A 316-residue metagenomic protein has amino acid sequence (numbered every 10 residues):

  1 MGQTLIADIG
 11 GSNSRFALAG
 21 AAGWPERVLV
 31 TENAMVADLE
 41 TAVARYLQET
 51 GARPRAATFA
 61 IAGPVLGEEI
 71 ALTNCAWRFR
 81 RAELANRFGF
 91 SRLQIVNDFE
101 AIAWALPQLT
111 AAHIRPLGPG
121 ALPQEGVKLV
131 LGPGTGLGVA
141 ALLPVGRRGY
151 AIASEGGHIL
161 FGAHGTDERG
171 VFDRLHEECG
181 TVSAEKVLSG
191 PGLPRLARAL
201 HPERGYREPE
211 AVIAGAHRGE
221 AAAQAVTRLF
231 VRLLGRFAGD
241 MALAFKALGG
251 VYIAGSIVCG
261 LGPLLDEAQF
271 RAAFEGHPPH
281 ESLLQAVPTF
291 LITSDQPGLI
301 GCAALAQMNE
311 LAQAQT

Functional and structural regions predicted by a protein language model:
M1, A44, R92-K128: Conserved phosphate-binding catalytic cores of ATP/NTP-utilizing and phosphoryl-transfer enzymes
M1-R53, T166, G170-T316: ATP-binding/phosphotransfer module of carbohydrate and carboxylate kinases, centering on a glycine-rich
I9, I61-A62, D98-F99, P133-T135: Fold-independent oxyanion-binding glycine-rich loops and adjacent beta-strand/coil segments at enzyme active sites
S14, P64-L66, G136-A140, R195 (+1 more regions): Short, acidic Gly/Pro/Ser/Thr-rich loop/turn segments
G20-A21, L72-C75, L109-A111, P144-R147 (+2 more regions): Short, glycine/charged-enriched secondary-structure capping and boundary segments
E49-I95, W104-H113, V130, C259-P263: Short beta-strand-loop/turn "lid" adjacent to the catalytic site in phosphate-handling enzymes
L93-Q94, V127-V130, G250, P288-F290: Structural motif
H113-S183, G262, F270-E275, P279-L284: Glycine-rich phosphate-binding loop of actin/hexokinase-like ATP-binding domains
